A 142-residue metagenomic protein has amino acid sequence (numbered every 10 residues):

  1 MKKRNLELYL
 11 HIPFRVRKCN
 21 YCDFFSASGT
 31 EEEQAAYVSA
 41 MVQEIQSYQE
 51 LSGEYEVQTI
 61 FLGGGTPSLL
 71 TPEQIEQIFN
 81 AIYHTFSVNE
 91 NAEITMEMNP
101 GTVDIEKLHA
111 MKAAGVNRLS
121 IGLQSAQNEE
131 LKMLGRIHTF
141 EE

Functional and structural regions predicted by a protein language model:
M1-Y9, F24, G53-Y55, F86: N-terminal [4Fe-4S]-dependent radical SAM core
R4-N5, F14, A27, T59: Alpha-helical interaction segments
L6-L8, K18, Q58, A92: A generic secondary-structure signal marking the coil-to-beta-strand transition
Y9-L10, G65: N-terminal transmembrane alpha-helices
L10-I12, L123: Alpha/beta-hydrolase
P13-F24: Local cysteine-cluster metal-coordination motifs and their immediate loop/turn environment, predominantly Fe-S cluster
S26-L51, V57-E142: Conserved non-cysteine loop/helix-boundary elements of the Radical SAM core domain that shape
